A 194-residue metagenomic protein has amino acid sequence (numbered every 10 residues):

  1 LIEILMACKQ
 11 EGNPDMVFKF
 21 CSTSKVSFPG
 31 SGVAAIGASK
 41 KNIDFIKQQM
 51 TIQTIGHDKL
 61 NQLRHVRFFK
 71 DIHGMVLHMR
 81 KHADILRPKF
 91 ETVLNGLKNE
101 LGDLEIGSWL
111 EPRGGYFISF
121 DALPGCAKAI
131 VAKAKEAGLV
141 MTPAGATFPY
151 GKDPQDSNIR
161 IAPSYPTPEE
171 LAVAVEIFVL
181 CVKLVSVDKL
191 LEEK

Functional and structural regions predicted by a protein language model:
L1-I4: Conserved PLP phosphate-binding loop immediately N-terminal to the Schiff-base lysine helix in PLP-dependent enzymes
M6-R87: Conserved core segment of the aminotransferase class I/II
N13, E136, K152-K194: PLP-dependent enzyme catalytic core of the Aspartate aminotransferase-like
V17, G107, L139: Short, conserved active-site loop motifs that form the nucleotide-linked donor/cofactor pocket
C21, A35-G37, L110-E111, F117-D121 (+2 more regions): Short beta-strand segments
C21-S24, I106-G107, G145-Y150: Short, solvent-exposed loop/turn elements at beta->coil junctions and helix N-caps that rim active or binding pockets
I43, K47, Q53, F117-R160 (+2 more regions): Conserved C-terminal alpha-helix-loop-beta "cap" of PLP-dependent enzymes that closes/shapes the active-site mouth
R80-L94, I106-D121: Conserved glycine-rich beta-strand-loop-beta hairpin in the small C-terminal domain of fold type I
